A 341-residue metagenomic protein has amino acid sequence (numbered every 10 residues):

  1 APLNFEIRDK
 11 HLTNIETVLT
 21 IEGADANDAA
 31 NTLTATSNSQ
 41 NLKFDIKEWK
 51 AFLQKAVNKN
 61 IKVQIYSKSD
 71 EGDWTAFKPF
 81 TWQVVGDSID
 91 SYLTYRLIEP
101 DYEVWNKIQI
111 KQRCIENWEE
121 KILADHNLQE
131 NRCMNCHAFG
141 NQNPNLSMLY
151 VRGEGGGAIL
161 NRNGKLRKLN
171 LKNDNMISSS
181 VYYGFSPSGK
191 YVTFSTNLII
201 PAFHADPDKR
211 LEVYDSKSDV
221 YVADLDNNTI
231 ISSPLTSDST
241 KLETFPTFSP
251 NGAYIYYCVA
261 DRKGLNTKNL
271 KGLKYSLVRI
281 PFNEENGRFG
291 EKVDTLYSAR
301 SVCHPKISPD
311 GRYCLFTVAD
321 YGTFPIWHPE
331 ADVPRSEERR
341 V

Functional and structural regions predicted by a protein language model:
A1-H11: Contiguous beta-strand segments within globular domains
D9-N58: Recognizes extended acidic, P/S/T-rich segments that occur within or adjacent to Ig-like beta-sandwich modules
A29-K47, I115-R132, N161-S179, Y221-L242 (+3 more regions): Multi-bladed beta-propeller domains
Q54-D70: Short, aromatic- and glycine-rich surface loops/edge beta-strands on solvent-exposed regions
D73-S91: Short beta-strand elements
S91-W105, L160, F194-D215, Y257-K274 (+1 more regions): Short, conserved, GDST-rich strand-edge loop motifs in beta-rich repeat architectures
Y92-L169, M176: Conserved, compact domain cores that house catalytic/ligand-binding motifs in diverse enzymes and effector modules
N127-L149, A158, D174-N197, S237-C258 (+2 more regions): Conserved beta-propeller blade repeats
